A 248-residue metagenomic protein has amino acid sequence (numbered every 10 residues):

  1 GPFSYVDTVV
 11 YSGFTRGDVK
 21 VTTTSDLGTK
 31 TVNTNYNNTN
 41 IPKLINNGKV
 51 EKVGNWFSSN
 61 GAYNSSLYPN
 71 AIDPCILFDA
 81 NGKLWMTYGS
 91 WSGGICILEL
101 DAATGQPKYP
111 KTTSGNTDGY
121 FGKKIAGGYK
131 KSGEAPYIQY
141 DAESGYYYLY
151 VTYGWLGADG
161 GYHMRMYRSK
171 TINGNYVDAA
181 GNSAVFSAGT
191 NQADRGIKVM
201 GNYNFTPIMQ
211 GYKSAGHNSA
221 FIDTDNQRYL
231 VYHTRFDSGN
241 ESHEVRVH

Functional and structural regions predicted by a protein language model:
G1-H248: Carbohydrate-active catalytic/glycan-binding domains of CAZyme proteins, especially the secreted or lumenal ectodomains
